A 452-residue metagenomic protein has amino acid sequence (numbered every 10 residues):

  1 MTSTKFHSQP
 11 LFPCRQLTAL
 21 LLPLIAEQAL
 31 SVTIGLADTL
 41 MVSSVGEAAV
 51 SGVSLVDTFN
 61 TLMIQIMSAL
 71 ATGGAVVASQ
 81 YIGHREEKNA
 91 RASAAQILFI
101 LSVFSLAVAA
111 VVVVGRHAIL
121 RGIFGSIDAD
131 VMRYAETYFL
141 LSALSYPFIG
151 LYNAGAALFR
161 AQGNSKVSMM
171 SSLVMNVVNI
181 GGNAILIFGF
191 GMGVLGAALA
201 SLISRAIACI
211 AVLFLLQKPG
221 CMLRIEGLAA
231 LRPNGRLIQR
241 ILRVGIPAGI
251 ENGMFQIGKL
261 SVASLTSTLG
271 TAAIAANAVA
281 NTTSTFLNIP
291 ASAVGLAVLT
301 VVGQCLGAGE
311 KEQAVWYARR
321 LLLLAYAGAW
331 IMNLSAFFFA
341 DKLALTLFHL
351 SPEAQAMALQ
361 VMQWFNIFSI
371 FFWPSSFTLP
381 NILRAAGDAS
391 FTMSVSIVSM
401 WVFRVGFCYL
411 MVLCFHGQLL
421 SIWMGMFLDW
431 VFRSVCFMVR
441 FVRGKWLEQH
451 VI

Functional and structural regions predicted by a protein language model:
M1-L24, A78-S145, G189-I246, V302-F368 (+1 more regions): Short alpha-helical transmembrane segments in multi-pass integral membrane proteins
S8-L40, S44-V45, T61-G73, V77 (+5 more regions): N-terminal transmembrane alpha-helices
A19-G35, L141, M175, S204-A208 (+3 more regions): Transmembrane helical elements of multi-pass membrane transporters/channels
A29-S51, L120-A129, I185-V194, G253-F286 (+3 more regions): Helix-terminus/linker motif at the lipid-water interface of multi-pass membrane proteins
E47-T58, A135, F139, A198 (+3 more regions): Small-residue hotspots at the loop-to-helix junctions and early N-terminal turns of transmembrane alpha-helices
V50-A110, I149-S168, I274-A340, W373-V395: Small-residue-rich hydrophobic transmembrane alpha-helices
L62-Q65, N179-N183, C209-L213, F286-I289 (+3 more regions): Hydrophobic transmembrane alpha-helices of multi-pass small-molecule transporters
A71, L141-R160, S168-N176, A197-V212 (+5 more regions): Short runs within selected transmembrane alpha-helices of multi-pass transporters and secretion channels
